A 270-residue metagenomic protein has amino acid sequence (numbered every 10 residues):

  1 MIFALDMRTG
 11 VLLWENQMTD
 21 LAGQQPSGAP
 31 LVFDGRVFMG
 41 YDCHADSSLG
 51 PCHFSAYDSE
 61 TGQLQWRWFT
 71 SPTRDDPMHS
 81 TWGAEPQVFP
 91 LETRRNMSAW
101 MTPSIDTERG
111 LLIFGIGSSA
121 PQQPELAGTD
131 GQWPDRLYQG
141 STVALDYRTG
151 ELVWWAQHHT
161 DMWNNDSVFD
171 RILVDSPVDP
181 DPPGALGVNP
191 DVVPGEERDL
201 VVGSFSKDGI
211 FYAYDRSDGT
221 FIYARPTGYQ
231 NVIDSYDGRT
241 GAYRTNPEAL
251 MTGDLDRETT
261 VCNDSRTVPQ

Functional and structural regions predicted by a protein language model:
M1-Q270: Noncatalytic, solvent-exposed loop/strand surfaces of beta-propeller-type extracellular/periplasmic domains
